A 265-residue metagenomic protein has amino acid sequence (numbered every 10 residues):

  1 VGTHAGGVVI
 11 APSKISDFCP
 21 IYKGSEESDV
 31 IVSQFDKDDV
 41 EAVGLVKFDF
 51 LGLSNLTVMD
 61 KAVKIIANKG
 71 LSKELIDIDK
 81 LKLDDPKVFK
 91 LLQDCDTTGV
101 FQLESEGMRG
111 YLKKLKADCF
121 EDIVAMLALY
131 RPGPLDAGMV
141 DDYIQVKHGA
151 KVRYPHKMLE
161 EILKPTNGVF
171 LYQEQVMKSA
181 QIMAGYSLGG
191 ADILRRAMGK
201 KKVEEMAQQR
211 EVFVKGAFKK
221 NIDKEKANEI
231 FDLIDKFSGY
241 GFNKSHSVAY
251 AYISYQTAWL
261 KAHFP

Functional and structural regions predicted by a protein language model:
V1-P265: Noncatalytic, beta-rich nucleic-acid-contacting surfaces in large DNA/RNA-processing enzymes
